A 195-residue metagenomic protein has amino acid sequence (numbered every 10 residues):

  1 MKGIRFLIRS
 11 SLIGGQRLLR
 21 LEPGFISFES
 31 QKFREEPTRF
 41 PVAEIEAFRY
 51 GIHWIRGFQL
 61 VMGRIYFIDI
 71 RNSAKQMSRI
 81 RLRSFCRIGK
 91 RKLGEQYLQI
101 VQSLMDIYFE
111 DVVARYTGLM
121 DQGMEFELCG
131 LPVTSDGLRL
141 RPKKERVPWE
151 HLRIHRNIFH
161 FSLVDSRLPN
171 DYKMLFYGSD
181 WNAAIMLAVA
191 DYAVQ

Functional and structural regions predicted by a protein language model:
R5-P41, E46, V113-R146: Conserved beta-hairpin
E46-L128, E150-Q195: Acidic, Ser/Thr- and proline-rich intrinsically disordered linker/docking segments of eukaryotic scaffolds
